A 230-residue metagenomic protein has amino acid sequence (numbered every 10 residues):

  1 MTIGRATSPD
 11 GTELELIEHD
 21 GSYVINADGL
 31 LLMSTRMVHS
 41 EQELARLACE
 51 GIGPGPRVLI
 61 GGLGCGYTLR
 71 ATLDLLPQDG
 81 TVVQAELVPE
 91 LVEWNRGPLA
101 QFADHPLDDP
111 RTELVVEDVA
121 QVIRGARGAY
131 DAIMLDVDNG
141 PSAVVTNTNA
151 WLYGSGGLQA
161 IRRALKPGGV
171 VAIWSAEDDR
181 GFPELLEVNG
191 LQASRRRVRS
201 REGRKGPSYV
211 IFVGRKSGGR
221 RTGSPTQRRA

Functional and structural regions predicted by a protein language model:
M1-A27: N-terminal auxiliary segments of SAM/dcSAM-dependent transferases
E18-H19, G214-S217: Active-site beta-strand termini and strand-to-loop segments that position acidic
H19, M37-S40: A short, sequence-level motif marking secondary-structure junctions
L31-M33: Short, surface-exposed beta-strand-loop junctions and turns on beta-sheet-rich folds
H39-P167, I173-W174, E184, N189 (+3 more regions): The AdoMet/dcAdoMet-binding core of the Class I SAM-like
A176-D178: Active-site beta-loop-alpha junctions enriched in small/polar residues
R180-P183, A230: Class I (Rossmann-like) S-adenosyl-L-methionine-dependent methyltransferase catalytic domain, capturing the SAM-binding
S217-A230: Flexible, glycine-/basic-rich loop-and-beta segments that form/coincide with the SAM-dependent methyltransferase
